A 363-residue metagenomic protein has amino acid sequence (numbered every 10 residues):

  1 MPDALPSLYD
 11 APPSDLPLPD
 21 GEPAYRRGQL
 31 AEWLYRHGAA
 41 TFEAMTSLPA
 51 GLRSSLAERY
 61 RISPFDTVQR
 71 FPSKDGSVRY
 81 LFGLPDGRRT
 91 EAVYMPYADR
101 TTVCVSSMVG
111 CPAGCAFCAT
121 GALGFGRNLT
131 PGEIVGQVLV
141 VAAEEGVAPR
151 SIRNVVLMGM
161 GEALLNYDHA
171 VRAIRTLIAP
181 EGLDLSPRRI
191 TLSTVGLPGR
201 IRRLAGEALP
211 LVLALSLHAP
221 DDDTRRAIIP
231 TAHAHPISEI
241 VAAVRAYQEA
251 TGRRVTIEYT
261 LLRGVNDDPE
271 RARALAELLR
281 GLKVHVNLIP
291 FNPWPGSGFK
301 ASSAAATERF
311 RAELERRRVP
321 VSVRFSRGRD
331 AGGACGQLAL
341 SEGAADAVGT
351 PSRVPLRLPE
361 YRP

Functional and structural regions predicted by a protein language model:
M1-T90, R245-R254, Y259-P363: Auxiliary Fe-S-binding modules of radical SAM enzymes
P72, P85, M95-Y97, G146 (+1 more regions): Short polar/acidic secondary-structure junctions
S73, S106-S107, S193, S216: Short linear Ser/Thr-Pro motifs
V78, T90, T101-V105, A113 (+1 more regions): Generic beta-strand structural signal
Y94-M95, H169: Residue-level structural signal for beta-strand termini and adjacent loop
P96-E133, L139-V140: Canonical Radical SAM [4Fe-4S] cluster-binding loop centered on the CxxxCxxC motif and its immediate flanking residues
A142-S322: Conserved AdoMet/S-adenosylmethionine-binding subsite of the radical SAM
